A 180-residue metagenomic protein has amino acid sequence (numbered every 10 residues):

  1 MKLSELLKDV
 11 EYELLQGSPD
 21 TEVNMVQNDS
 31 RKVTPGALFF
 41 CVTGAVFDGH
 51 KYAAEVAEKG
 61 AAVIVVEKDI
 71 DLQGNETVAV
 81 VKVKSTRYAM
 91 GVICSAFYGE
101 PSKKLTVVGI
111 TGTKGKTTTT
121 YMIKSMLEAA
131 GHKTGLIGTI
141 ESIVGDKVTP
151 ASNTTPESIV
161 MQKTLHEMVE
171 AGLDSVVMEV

Functional and structural regions predicted by a protein language model:
M1-V92: N-terminal leader/targeting and accessory segments in enzymes
L7, A89-V180: Phosphate-binding loop of NTP-binding sites
